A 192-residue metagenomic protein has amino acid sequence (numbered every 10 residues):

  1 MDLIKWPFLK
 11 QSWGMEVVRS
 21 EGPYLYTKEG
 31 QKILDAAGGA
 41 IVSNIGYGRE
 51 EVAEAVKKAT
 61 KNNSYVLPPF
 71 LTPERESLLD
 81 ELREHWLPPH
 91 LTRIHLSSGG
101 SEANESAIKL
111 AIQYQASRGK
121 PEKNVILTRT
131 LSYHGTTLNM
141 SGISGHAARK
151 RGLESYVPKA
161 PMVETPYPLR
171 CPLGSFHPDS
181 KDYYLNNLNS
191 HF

Functional and structural regions predicted by a protein language model:
M1-L25, G38, T60, Y184: Active-site-adjacent loop/helix segments that line or gate small-molecule/cofactor pockets in enzymes
W6, K32-K120, L127, H134: Glycine-rich loop-to-alpha-helix module at the N-terminal edge of alpha/beta enzyme cores
W13, E21-G22, K32, P158-P161: A generic secondary-structure signal marking the coil-to-beta-strand transition
M15-R19, G46-E50, T72, E76 (+3 more regions): Electropositive phosphate-/nucleotide-binding environments in soluble metabolic enzymes
G22-Y24, R93, V125, H177: Conserved beta-strand and immediately adjacent loop positions that scaffold enzyme active sites
T27-E29: Residue-level recognition of short loop/turn positions
V125-L127, P161: Conserved beta-strand elements of the Class I
S132-F192: PLP-dependent aminotransferase-class I/II
